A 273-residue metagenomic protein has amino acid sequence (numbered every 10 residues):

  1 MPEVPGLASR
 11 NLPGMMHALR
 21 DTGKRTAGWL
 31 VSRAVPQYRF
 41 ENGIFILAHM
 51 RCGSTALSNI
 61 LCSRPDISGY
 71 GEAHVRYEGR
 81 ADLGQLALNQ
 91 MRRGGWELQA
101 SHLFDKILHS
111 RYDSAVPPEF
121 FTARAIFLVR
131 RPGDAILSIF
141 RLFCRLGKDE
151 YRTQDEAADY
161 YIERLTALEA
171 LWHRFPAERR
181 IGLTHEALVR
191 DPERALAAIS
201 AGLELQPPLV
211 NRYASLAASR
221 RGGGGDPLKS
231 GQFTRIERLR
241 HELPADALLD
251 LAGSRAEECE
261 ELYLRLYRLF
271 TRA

Functional and structural regions predicted by a protein language model:
M1-S101: PAPS-dependent sulfotransferase catalytic core
P2-Q37, L205-A273: PAPS-dependent sulfotransferases, especially Golgi type II membrane carbohydrate sulfotransferases
H49, L61, I107, T184-A187: Short, well-ordered beta-to-alpha junction loops that form the rim of enzyme active sites and present histidine/acidic
Y77-G79, A135, A217: Generic structural signal for helix capping and beta-alpha/helix-loop junctions
D82, L103-K106, A157-Y160: Short, flexible loop segments at the rims of nucleotide/cofactor-binding pockets, characterized by
G84-L86, A197-A198, G223-L228: Short, surface-exposed amphipathic charged segments that create phosphate/polyanion-binding patches used for binding
E97-A115: Glycine-rich phosphate-binding loop used to anchor ATP phosphates in small-molecule kinases, encompassing both
H109-V210, S230-F233: PAPS-dependent sulfotransferase catalytic domain
